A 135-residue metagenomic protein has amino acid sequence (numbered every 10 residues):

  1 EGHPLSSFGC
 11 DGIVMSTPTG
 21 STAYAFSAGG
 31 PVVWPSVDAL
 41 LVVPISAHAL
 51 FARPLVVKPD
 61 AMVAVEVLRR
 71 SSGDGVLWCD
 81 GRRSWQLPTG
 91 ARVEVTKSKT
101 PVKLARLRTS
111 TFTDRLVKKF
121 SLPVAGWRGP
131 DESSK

Functional and structural regions predicted by a protein language model:
E1-C10, V14, T22-K135: Catalytic phosphate-donor-binding core of small-molecule kinases
